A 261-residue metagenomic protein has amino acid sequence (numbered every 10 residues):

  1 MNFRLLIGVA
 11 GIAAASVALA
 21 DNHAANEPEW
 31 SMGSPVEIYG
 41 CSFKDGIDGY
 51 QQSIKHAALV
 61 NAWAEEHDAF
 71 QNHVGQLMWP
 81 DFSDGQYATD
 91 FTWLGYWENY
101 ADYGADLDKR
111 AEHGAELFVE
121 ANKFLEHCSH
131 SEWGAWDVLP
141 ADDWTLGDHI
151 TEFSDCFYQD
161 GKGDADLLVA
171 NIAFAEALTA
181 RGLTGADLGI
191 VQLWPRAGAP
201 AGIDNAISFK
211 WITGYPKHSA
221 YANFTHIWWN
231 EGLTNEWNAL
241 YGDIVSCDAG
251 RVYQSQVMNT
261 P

Functional and structural regions predicted by a protein language model:
M1-I7: Bacterial N-terminal signal peptides that target proteins for export
A20-V119, K123-P261: Short S/T/G/P-rich N-terminal loop/turn motif that feeds into the first structured element of a domain
